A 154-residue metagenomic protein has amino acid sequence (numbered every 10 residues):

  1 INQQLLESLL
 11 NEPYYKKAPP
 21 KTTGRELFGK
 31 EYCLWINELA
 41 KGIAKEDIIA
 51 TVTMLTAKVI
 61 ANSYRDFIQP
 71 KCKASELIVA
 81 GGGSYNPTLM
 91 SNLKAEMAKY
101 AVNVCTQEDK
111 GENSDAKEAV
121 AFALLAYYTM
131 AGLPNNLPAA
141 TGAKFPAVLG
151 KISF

Functional and structural regions predicted by a protein language model:
I1-E76, P87-A95, K99: A contiguous, well-structured pocket-lining segment that forms one wall/lid of small-molecule binding clefts in soluble
K58-A147: Catalytic phosphate/nucleotide-handling subdomain of diverse soluble enzymes
L149-I152: Phosphate- and other anionic-substrate recognition elements at nucleic-acid/protein interfaces
